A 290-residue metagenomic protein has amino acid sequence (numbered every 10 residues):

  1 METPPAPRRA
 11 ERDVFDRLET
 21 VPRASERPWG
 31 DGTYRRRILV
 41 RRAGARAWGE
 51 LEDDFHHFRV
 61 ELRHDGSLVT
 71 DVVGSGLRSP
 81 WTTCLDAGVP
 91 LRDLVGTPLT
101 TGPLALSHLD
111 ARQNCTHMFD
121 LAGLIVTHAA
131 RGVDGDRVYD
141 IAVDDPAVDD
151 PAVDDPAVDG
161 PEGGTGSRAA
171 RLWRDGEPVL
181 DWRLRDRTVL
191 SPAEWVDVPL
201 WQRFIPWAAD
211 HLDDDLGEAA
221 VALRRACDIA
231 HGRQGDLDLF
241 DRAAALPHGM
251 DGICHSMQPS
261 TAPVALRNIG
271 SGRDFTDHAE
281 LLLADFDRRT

Functional and structural regions predicted by a protein language model:
E2-E19, P28-T290: Active-site- and interface-proximal helix/loop "cap" or "latch" segments in soluble metabolic and energy-transducing
